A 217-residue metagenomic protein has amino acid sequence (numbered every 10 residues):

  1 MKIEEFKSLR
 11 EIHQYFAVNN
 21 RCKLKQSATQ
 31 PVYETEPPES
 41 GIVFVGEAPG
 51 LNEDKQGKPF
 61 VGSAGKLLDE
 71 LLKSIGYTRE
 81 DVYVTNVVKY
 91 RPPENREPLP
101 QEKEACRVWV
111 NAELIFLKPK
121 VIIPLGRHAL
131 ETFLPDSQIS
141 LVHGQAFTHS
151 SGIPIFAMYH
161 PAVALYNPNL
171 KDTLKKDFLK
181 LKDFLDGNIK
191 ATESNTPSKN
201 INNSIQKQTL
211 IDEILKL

Functional and structural regions predicted by a protein language model:
M1-S63, I201-L217: Active-site and ligand/interface coordination hotspots across diverse enzymes and nucleic-acid-associated assemblies
K2-F6, R10, Q14-A17, I75 (+2 more regions): Glycine/proline-rich loop-helix segments at beta-alpha junctions forming the active-site rim of enzyme cores
V18, T29, E34, D69 (+2 more regions): Generic hydrophobic alpha-helical membrane-segment signal
S27-V32, K66-L68, L99-A105: Short N-terminal helix-initiation segments at or just after the protein's N-terminus
S40-G41, D69, T132: A general secondary-structure boundary signal
G41-E47, L72, I123, H160: Short, hydrophobic/aromatic-rich beta-strand segments within well-structured domains
N52-R79, Y83: Glycine-rich, small/polar surface segments that engage phosphate groups of diverse ligands
